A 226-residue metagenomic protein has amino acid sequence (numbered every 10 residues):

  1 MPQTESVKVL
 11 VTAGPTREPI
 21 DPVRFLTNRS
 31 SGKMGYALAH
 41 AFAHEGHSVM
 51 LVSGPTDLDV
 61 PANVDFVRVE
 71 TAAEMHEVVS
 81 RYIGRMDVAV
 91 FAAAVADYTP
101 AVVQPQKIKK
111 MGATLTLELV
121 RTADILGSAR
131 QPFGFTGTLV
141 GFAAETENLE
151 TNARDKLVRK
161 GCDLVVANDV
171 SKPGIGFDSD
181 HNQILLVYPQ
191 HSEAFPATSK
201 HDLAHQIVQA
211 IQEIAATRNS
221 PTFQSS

Functional and structural regions predicted by a protein language model:
M1-S226: A cross-family phosphate/adenosyl-ligand binding-site feature
